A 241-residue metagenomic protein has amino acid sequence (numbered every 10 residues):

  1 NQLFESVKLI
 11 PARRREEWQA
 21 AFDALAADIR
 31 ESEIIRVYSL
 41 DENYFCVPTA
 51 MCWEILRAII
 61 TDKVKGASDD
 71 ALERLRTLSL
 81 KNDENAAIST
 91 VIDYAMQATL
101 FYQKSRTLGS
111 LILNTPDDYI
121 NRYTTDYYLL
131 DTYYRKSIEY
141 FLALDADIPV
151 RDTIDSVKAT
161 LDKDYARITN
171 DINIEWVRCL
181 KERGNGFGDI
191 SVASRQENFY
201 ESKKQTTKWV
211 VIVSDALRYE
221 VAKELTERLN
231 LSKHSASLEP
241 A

Functional and structural regions predicted by a protein language model:
N1-W209, A216-A241: …; additionally, a secondary subgroup of soluble metalloenzymes is captured
